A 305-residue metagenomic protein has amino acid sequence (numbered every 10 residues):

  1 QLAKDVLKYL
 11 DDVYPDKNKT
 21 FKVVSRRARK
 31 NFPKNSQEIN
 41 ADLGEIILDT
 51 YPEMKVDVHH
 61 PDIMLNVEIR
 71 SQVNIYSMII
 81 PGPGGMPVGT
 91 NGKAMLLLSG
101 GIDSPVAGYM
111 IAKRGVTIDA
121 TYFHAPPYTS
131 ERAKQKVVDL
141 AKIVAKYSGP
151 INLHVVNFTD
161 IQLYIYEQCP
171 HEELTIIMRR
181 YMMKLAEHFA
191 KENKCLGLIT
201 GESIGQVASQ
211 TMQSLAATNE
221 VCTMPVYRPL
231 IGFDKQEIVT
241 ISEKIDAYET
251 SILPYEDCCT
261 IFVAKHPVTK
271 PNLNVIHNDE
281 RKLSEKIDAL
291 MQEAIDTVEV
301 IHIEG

Functional and structural regions predicted by a protein language model:
Q1-M95, G108-N152, T159-D160, E220 (+2 more regions): RNA-binding accessory domains that recognize and position tRNA/RNA substrates
K34, E38, D42, V106 (+7 more regions): Conserved active-site and cofactor/substrate-binding residues in soluble primary-metabolism enzymes
D42-I47, E53, I79, P83-N91 (+4 more regions): Active-site adenylate/phosphate-handling loop in enzymes that bind or generate adenylated species
I102-D103: Hydrophobic/small residue at the entry helix of a nucleotide-binding pocket
V156-I161, S203-I204, E256-A264: A glycine-rich phosphate-binding loop feature that marks nucleotide/adenosyl-phosphate handling sites
D246-P254: A short alpha-helix-loop-beta-strand transition element characteristic of N-terminal alpha/beta dinucleotide-binding
L253-G305: The feature marks non-catalytic terminal segments
